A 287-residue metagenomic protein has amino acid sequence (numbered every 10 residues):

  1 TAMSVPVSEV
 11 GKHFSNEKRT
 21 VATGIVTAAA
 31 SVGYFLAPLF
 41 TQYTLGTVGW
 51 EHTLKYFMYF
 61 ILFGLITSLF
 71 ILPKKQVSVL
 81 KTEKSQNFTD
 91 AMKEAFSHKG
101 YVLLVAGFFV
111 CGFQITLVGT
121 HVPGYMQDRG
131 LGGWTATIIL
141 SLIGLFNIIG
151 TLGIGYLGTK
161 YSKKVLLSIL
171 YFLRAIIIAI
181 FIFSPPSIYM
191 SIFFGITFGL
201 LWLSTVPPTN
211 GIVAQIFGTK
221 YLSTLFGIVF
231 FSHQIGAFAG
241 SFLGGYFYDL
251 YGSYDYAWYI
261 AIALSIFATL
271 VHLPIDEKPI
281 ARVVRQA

Functional and structural regions predicted by a protein language model:
T1-A28: Cytoplasmic helix-loop-helix junction between adjacent transmembrane helices in 12-TM secondary transporters
V10-T20, V213-L222, G252: Paired intracellular helix-loop junctions of major facilitator superfamily
R19-P38, G227-G240: Glycine-rich segments within core transmembrane alpha-helices of 12-TM secondary carriers
I25-Q76: Helix-loop-helix hairpin linking two adjacent transmembrane segments in secondary transporters
P73-D90, A281-A287: Flexible cytoplasmic inter-helical loops of multi-pass small-molecule transporters
H98-I154: Extracytoplasmic gate region of multi-pass secondary transporters
I143, K160-I212: C-terminal transmembrane helical hairpin of 12-TM major facilitator-type secondary transporters
T151-S162, D249: Helix-to-loop junctions at the C-terminal end of transmembrane segments in multipass secondary transporters
